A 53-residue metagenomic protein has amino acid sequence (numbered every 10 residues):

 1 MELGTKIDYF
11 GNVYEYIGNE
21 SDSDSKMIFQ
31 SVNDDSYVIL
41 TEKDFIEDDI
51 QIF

Functional and structural regions predicted by a protein language model:
M1-Y9: Short coil-to-beta transition motif at edge beta-strands of beta-rich domains
D8-N12, V32-D34: Short strand-coil-strand connectors
V13-S21: Short beta-strand-centered aromatic/proline hotspots
S23-S25: Short acidic/glycine-enriched loop/turn segments that link adjacent beta-strands
M27-S31: SH3/SH3-like beta-barrel fold
S36-F53: Intrinsically disordered, low-complexity, charged/polar segments
